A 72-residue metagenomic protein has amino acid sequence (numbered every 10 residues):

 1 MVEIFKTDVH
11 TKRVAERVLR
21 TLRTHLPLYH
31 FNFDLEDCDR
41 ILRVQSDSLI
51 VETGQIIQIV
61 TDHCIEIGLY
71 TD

Functional and structural regions predicted by a protein language model:
M1-T11: Short glycine-/aliphatic-rich beta-strand segments at the starts of folded cytosolic domains
E3, H30, T53-I57, Y70: Long, hydrophilic "mature protein body" segments
V9-L26: Short amphipathic alpha-helix segments
V18-L22, G54-D62: Short amphipathic alpha-helices in soluble, non-transmembrane regions that often serve as interface/regulatory elements
N32, D62-D72: Conserved short beta-strand edge segments in small beta-sheet-based binding/regulatory domains
D34-D37: A short beta-turn/loop motif at secondary-structure boundaries
D39-V44: Surface-exposed aromatic
S46-V51: Helix N-cap motif at beta-to-alpha junctions
